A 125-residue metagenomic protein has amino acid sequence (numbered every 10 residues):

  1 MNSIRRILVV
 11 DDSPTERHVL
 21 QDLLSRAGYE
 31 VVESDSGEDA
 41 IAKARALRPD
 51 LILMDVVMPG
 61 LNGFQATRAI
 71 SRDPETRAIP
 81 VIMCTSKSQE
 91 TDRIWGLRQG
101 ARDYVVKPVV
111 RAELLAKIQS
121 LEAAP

Functional and structural regions predicted by a protein language model:
H18-R26: Charged docking surfaces used in two-component/phosphorelay signaling
G28-D35, K43: Short hydrophobic/Thr-rich beta-strand motif most characteristic of the beta2 strand and flanking loop of CheY-like
L47-L53: Active-site beta3 strand of CheY-like receiver
M58: Receiver (REC) domain active-site loop signature in two-component systems and cognate sites in sensor histidine kinases
R102: Short, glycine/charged-rich "phosphate-handling" switch motifs in NTP-dependent and phosphotransfer domains
P108-Q119: C-terminal output helix
